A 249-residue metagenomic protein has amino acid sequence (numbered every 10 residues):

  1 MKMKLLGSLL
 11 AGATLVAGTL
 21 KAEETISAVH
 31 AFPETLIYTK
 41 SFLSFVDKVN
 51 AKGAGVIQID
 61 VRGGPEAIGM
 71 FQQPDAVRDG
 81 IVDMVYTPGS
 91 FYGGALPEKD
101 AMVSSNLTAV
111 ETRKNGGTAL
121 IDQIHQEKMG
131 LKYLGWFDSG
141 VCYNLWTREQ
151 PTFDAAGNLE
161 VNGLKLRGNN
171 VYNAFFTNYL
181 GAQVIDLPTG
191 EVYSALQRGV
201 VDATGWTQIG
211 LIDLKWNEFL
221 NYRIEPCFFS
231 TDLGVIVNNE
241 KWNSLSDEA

Functional and structural regions predicted by a protein language model:
M1-L9: Bacterial N-terminal signal peptides that target proteins for export
L9-L10, L20: Cleavable N-terminal signal peptides
L15-A22: Sec/Tat signal peptide C-region and signal peptidase I cleavage site
A22-E111, L131-A249: N-terminal secretory/targeting leader peptides
L107-K128: A gly/proline- and charged-residue-enriched helix-loop-helix capping module
